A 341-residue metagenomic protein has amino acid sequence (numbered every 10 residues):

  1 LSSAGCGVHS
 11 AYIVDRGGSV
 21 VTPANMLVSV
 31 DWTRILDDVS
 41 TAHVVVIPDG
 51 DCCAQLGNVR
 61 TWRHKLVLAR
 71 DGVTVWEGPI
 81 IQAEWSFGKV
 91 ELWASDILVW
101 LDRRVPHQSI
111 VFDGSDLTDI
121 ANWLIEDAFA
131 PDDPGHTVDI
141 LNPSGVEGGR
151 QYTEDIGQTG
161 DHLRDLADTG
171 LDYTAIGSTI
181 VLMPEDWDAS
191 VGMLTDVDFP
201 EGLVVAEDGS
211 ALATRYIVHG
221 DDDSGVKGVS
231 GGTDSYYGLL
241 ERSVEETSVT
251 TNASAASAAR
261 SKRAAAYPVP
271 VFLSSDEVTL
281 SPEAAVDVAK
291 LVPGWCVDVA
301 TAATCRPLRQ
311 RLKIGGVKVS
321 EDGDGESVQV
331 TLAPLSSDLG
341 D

Functional and structural regions predicted by a protein language model:
L1-D119: Beta-strand-rich assembly/attachment modules of structural machines
S2-G17, D188-D324, S336-D341: Acidic, small/polar-enriched beta strand-loop surface segments
V14, D31-T33, V45-I47, A69-D71 (+11 more regions): A structural detector for beta-sheet-dominated domains
P23-S29, I80, V146-R150, D198-G202 (+2 more regions): A broad structural signal for short, well-ordered beta-strand segments within beta-sheet-rich domains
W32-C52, K89-W100, V218, P268-A284 (+2 more regions): Oligomerization/assembly interface segments of phage tail-like spikes and tubes
V67-A94, V299-Q329: Short beta-strand and beta-hairpin "edge-sheet" elements
S86-V90, S95-S210: Charged- and aromatic-enriched interaction segments used to assemble and dock large macromolecular complexes
